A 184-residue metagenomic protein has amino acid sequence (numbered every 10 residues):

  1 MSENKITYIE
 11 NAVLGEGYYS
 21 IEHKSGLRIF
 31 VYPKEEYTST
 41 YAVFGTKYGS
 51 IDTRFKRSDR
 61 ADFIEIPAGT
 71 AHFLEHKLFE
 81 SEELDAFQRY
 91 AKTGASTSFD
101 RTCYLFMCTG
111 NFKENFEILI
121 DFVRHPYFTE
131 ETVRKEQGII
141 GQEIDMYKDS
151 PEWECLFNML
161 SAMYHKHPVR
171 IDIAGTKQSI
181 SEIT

Functional and structural regions predicted by a protein language model:
M1-D85: His/Glu-rich zincin catalytic helix
K77, E82-T184: Acidic/histidine-enriched segments that form metal/cofactor-coordinating and catalytic pocket/exosite environments
